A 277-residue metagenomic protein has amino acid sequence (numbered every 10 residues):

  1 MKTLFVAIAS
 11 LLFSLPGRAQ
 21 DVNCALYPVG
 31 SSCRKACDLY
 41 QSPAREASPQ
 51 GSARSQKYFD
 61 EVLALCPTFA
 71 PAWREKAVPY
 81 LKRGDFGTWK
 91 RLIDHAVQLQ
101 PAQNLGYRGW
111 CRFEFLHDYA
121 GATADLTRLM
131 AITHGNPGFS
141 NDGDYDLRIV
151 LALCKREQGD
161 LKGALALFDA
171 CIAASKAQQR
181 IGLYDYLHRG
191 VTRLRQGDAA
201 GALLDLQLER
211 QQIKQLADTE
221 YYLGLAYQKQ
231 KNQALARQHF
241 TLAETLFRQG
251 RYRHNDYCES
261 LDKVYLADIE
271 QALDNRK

Functional and structural regions predicted by a protein language model:
A19-R74, R91, E270-K277: N-terminal leader/linker segments that initiate helical-solenoid repeat arrays
D21-C33, A166, L235-K277: Terminal, low-structured helical/coil segments at or just beyond the last alpha-helical repeat
C24-V29, D60-A64, D94-L99, M130-D144 (+2 more regions): Flexible helix-coil transition and linker loops at the boundaries of alpha-helical arrays
P49, R83, F115-L116, Q158 (+2 more regions): Structural motif corresponding to the intra-repeat A-B loop/turn of tetratricopeptide repeats
A72, N104-G106, F139, L147 (+4 more regions): TPR alpha-solenoid repeat register
V97-P101, F113, A124-I132, Q228-Y252: TPR/TPR-like (Sel1-like) alpha-helical repeat modules
